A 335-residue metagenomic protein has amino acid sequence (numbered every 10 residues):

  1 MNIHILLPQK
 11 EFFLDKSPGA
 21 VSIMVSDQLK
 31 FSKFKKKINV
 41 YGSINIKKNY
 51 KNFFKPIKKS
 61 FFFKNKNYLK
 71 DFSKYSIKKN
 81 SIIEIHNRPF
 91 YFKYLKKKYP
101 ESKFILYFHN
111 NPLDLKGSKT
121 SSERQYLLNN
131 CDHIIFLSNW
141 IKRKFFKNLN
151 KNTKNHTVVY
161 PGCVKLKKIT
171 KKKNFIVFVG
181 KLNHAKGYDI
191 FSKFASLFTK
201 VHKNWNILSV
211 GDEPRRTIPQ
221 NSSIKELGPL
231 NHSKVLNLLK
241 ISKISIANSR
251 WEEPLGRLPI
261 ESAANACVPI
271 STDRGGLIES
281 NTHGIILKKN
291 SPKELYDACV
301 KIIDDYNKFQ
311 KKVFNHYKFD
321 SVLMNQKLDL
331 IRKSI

Functional and structural regions predicted by a protein language model:
H4-L6, I135, I169-K186, S192-S196 (+1 more regions): Conserved donor-binding/catalytic core segment of Leloir-type glycosyltransferases
F63, K167, N290, Y306-I335: A charged, aromatic-enriched C-terminal amphipathic alpha-helix characteristic of glycosyltransferases across folds
I85-Y91, F108: Short His-centered aromatic/hydrophobic patch
P112, W140-I141, V158-K167, P214: Short beta-strand->alpha-helix junction loop in the catalytic core of nucleotide-activated group-transfer enzymes
G117, R124-K154: A short, active-site helix/loop in glycosyltransferases that binds the activated sugar's phosphate group
P214-L236: Nucleotide-activated donor-binding/catalytic signature segment of Leloir-type glycosyltransferases, i.e., the conserved
V268-S271: Short hydrophobic beta-strand element within catalytic cores of glycosyltransferases and related nucleotide-activated
I285-K293, C299-Y306: Conserved acidic donor-binding segment of nucleotide-sugar-dependent glycosyltransferases
